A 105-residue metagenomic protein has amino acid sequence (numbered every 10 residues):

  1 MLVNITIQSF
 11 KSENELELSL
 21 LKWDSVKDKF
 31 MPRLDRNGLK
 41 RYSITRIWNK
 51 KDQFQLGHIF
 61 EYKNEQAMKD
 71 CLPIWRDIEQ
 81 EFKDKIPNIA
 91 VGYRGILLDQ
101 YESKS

Functional and structural regions predicted by a protein language model:
L2-F10, S43-R76: Short, well-ordered beta-strand segments in beta-rich or mixed alpha/beta enzyme and ligand-binding folds
N14-Y42, R76-D84: Short amphipathic alpha-helical segments
E15-L18, K27, D52, E61 (+3 more regions): Low-complexity, compositionally biased segments
D24, E61, L72, R76 (+2 more regions): Low-complexity, intrinsically disordered regions enriched in charged/polar residues
D35-G57, Q80-S105: Glycine-rich beta-strand-turn "strand-cap" elements at beta-sheet edges
